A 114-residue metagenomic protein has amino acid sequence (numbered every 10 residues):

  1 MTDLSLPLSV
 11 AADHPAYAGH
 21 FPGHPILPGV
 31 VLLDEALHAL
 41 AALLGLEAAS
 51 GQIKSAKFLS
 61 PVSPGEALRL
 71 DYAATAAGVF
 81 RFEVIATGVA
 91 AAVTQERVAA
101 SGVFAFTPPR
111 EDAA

Functional and structural regions predicted by a protein language model:
M1-L27: Catalytic strand-loop segment that frames the active site of acyl-thioester-processing enzymes
D3, P64, A73-A114: HotDog/MaoC-like acyl-thioester-processing domains
L8-V10, F58, F106: Hydrophobic residues in beta-strands and at strand termini
S9-A12, V62, A74: A broadly conserved detector of short glycine/acidic/proline-rich loop/turn motifs that flank catalytic sites and bind
Y17, F21, F58, F80-F82: Aromatic side chains
G29, Y72: Residue-level signal for inorganic ion chemistry
V30-H38: Short amphipathic alpha-helical face segments that pack within enzyme cores and frequently flank/anchor catalytic
L37-D71, V103: Hydrophobic beta-strand-centered segment that forms part of the acyl-chain substrate-binding groove
